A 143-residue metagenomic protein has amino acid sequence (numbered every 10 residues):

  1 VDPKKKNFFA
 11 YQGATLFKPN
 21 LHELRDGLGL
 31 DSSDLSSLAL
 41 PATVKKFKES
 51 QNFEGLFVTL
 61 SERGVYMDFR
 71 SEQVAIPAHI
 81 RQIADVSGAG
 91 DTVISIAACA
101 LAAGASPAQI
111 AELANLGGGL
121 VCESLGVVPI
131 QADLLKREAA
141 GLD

Functional and structural regions predicted by a protein language model:
V1-Q73: Conserved phosphate/ATP/ADP-binding segment of small-molecule kinases
K46, Q51-E54, H79-L142: Conserved post-catalytic alpha-helical subdomain immediately downstream of the catalytic base and nucleotide-binding
L60, L142-D143: C-terminal catalytic "cap/lid" subdomain
I76: Hydrophobic residues at beta-strand termini and immediately following loops that shape nucleotide-binding pockets
